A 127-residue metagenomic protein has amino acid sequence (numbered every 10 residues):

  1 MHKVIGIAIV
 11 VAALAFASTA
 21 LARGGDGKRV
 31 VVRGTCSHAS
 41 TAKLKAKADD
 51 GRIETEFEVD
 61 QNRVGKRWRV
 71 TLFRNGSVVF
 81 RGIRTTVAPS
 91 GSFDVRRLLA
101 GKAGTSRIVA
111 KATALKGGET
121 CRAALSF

Functional and structural regions predicted by a protein language model:
L21-R52, S126-F127: Transition segment at domain starts
V31-V32, S77-P89: Solvent-exposed serine/threonine-rich low-complexity stretches and specific carbohydrate-binding patches
E54-D60: Short edge beta-strand/loop segments characteristic of extracellular beta-sandwich folds
V64-V70: Short beta-strand/loop motifs in extracellular/secreted proteins, especially within beta-sandwich accessory domains
V70-G76: Conserved aromatic beta-strand anchor motif in extracellular beta-sandwich/beta-rich domains
S90-A100: Exposed aromatic-hydrophobic patches
A103-K116: Short, aromatic- and glycine-rich surface loops/edge beta-strands on solvent-exposed regions
G117-F127: Edge beta-strands of extracellular beta-sandwich domains
